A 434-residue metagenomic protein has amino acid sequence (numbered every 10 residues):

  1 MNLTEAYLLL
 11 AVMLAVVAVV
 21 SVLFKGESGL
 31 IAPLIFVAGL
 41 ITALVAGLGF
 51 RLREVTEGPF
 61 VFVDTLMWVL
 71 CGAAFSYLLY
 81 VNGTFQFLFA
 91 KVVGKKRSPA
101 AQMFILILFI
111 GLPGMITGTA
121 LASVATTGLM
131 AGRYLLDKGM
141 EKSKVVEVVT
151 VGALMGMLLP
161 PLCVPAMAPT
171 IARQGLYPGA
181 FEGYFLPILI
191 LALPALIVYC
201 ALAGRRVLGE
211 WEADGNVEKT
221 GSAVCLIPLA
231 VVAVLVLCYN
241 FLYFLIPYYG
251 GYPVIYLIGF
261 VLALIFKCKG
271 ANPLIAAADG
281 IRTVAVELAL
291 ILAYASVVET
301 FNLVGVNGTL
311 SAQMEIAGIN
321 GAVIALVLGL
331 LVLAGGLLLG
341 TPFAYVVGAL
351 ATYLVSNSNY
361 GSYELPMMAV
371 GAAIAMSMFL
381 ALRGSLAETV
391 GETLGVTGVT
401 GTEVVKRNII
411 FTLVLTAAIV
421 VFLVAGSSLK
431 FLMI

Functional and structural regions predicted by a protein language model:
M1-L70, L78, F89-A90, L202-E212 (+2 more regions): N-terminal alpha-helical transmembrane segments of multi-pass membrane transport and channel/translocase proteins
M1-N2, R133-C225, Y363-L365, E388-I434: Membrane-core helix-loop-helix motifs of multi-pass transport proteins
M1-V17, V37, I41-A43, G183-A276 (+2 more regions): Long, contiguous bundles of hydrophobic transmembrane helices that form the permeation core of multi-pass
N2-A11, V63-W68, L121-V124, F185-L191 (+3 more regions): Structural signature of hydrophobic alpha-helical transmembrane segments
V19-P33, D137-S143, K269-G270, L333-V346: Membrane-helix interface "capping/anchor" motifs
G49-G58, T170-A180, F241-Y248, F301-I316 (+1 more regions): Membrane-interface helix termini and inter-helical loops of multi-pass transporters
G49-Y134, A271-S358: Membrane-embedded alpha-helical segments and adjacent helix-loop junctions characteristic of multi-pass solute
A100-M115, K138-L158, Y184, G321-A334 (+1 more regions): Alpha-helical transmembrane segments of multi-pass membrane proteins
